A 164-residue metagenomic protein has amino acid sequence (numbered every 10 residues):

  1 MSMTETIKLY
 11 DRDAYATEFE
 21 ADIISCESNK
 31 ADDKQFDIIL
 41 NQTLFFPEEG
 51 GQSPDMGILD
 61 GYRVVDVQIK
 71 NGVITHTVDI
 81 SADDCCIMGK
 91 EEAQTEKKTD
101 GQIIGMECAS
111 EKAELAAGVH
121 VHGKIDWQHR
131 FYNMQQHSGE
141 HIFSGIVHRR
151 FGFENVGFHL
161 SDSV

Functional and structural regions predicted by a protein language model:
M1-V164: A glycine- and charged-residue-rich anion-binding loop/surface
